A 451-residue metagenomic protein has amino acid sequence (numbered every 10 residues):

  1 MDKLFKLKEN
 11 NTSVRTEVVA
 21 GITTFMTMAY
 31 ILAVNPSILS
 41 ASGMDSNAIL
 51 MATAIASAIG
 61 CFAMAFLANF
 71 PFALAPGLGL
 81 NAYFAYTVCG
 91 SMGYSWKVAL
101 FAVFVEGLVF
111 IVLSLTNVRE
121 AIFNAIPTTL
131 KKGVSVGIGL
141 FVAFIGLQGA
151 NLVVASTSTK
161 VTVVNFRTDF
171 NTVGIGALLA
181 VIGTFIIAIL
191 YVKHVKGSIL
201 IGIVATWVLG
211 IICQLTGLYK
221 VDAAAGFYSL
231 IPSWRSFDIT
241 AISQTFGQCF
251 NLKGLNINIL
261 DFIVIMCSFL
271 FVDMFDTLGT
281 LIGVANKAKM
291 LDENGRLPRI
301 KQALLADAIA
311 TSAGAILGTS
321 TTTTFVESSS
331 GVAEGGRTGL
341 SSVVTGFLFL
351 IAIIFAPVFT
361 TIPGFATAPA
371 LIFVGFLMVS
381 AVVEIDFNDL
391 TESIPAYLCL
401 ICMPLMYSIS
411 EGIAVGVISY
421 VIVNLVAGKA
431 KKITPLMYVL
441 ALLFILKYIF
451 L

Functional and structural regions predicted by a protein language model:
M1-A48, F166-R167, I203-K301, I445-L446: Helix-loop-helix hairpins and the membrane-proximal interhelical loops of multi-pass alpha-helical transport proteins
D2-N35, A56, G77-Y86, G90-I138 (+1 more regions): Helix-loop-helix junctions within the multi-pass membrane cores of secondary transporters/permeases
M26-Y30, L67-G77, F110-L113, H194-V195 (+4 more regions): Short helix-coil transition sites and intra-membrane helix breaks within transmembrane domains of multi-pass
S37-A48, T87-V98, N256-F262, T361-P363 (+1 more regions): Helix-coil boundary and interhelical linker segments in multi-pass alpha-helical membrane proteins
S40, A65, N69, A73 (+7 more regions): Transmembrane helix-loop junctions in multipass membrane proteins, especially transporters and channels
G43-F62: Loop-to-helix transition at the N-terminal end of transmembrane alpha-helices
G60-A73, I189-Y191, S268-D276, D307-L317 (+3 more regions): Transmembrane alpha-helix interface/packing and boundary motifs in multi-pass membrane proteins, characterized by
M92-V208, I212, V343-L451: Membrane-embedded alpha-helical modules
